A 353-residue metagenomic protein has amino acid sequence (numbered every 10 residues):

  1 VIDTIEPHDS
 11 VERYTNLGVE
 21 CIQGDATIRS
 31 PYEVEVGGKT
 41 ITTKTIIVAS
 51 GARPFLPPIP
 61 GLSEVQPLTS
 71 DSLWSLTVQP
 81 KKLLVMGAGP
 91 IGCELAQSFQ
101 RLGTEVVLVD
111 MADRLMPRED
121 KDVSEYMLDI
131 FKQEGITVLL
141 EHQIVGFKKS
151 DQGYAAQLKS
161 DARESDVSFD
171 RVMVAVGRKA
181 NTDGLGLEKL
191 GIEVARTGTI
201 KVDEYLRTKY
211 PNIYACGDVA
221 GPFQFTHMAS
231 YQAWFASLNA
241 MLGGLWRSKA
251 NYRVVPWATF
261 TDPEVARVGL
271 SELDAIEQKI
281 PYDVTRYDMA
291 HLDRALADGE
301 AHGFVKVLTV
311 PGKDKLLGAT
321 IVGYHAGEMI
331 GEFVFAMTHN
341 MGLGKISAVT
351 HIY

Functional and structural regions predicted by a protein language model:
V1-I5, S98-R118, R247, R253 (+1 more regions): Beta1-alpha1 glycine-rich phosphate/pyrophosphate-binding loop at the start of Rossmann-like nucleotide-binding domains
T15-I47, R53: Conserved redox-cofactor binding core of oxidoreductases
E20-Q23, T27-V34, G103-E204, L245 (+3 more regions): A Rossmann-like FAD-binding core segment of flavoenzymes
A26, I41-G51, V85-M86, V106 (+4 more regions): Short hydrophobic core segments
S50-V109, T137-V138, E188-K209: Glycine-rich dinucleotide-binding loop and its adjacent helix/turn
S63-Q79, V167-W246, A336, S347: FAD-site-proximal beta/loop scaffold in flavoenzymes
E119-Y126, Y210, C216-I276, I352: A conserved FAD-binding loop/helix module that cradles the flavin
M241-G244, V255, F260-Y353: Flexible, glycine-rich terminal cap/loop adjacent to redox cofactors in electron-transfer oxidoreductases
